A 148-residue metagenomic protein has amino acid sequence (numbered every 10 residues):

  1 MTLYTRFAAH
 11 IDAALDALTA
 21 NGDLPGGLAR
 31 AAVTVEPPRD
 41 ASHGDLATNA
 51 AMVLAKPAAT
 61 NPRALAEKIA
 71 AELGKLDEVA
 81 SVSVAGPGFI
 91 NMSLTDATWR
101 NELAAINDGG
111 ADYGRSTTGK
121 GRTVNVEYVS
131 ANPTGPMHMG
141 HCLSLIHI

Functional and structural regions predicted by a protein language model:
M1-G119: N-terminal alpha-helical targeting/anchoring segments
T2, H141-C142: Residue-level marker of alpha-helix boundaries and capping positions
N49, C142-S144: General alpha-helical segment detector with a strong preference for membrane-spanning helices and helix-boundary regions
K120-T134: Residues forming anionic-ligand binding surfaces in small-molecule and nucleic-acid pockets of primarily soluble enzymes
P136-M139: Enzymes and membrane/adaptor proteins characterized by extended Gly/Ser/Thr/Asp/Glu-rich, aromatic-dotted
I146-I148: Conserved small/polar residues in nucleotide/adenosyl-binding loops
